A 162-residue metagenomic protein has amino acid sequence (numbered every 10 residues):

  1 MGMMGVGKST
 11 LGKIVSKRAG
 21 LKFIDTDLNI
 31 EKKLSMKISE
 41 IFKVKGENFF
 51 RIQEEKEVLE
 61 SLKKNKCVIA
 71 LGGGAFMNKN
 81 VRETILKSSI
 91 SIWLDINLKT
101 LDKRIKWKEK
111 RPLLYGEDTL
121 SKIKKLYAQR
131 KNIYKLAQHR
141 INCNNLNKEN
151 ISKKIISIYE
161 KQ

Functional and structural regions predicted by a protein language model:
G2: The Walker A (P-loop) glycine that initiates the GxxxxGKT/S ATP-binding motif of P-loop NTPases
V6: ATP-binding Walker
S9: Walker A/P-loop
I14, R18, A128-Q162: NTP-dependent small-molecule kinase module
I24, I90-L94, H139-I141: Hydrophobic/aromatic beta-strand patches that form the interior of the parallel beta-sheet core in alpha/beta enzyme
T26-L86, R111-P112, L120, K131: ATP-dependent small-molecule kinase phosphotransfer cores that center on conserved nucleotide phosphate-binding segments
G73-F76, N97-K99, L146: Short glycine-rich anion-binding loops that position phosphate/pyrophosphate groups of nucleotides and phosphorylated
S88-N132: A glycine- and Lys/Arg-enriched "phosphate-lid" helix/loop adjacent to the NTP-binding pocket of small-molecule kinases
